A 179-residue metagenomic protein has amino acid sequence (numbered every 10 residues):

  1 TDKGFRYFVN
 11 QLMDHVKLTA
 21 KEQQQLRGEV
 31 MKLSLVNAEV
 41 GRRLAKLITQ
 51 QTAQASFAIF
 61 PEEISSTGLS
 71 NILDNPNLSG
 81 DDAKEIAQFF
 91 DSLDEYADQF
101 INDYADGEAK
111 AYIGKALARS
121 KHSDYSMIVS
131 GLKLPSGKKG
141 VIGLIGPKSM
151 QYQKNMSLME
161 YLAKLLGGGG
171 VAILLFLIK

Functional and structural regions predicted by a protein language model:
T1-Q11: Basic, amphipathic "hinge/linker" alpha-helix immediately C-terminal to the N-terminal HTH DNA-binding motif
N10-K179: Intrinsically disordered, acidic Ser/Thr/Pro-rich low-complexity regulatory segments
